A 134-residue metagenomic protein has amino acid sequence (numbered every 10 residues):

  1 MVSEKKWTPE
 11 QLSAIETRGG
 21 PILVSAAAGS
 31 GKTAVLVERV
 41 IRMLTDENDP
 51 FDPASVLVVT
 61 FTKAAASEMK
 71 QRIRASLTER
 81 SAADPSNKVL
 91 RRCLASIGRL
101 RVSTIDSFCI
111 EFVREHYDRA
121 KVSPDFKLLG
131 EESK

Functional and structural regions predicted by a protein language model:
M1-A120: P-loop NTPase Walker
P124-L129: Flexible beta-alpha connector loops of hexameric P-loop NTPases
E131-K134: Short, intrinsically disordered, charge-balanced linker/junction segments flanking boundaries in proteins
